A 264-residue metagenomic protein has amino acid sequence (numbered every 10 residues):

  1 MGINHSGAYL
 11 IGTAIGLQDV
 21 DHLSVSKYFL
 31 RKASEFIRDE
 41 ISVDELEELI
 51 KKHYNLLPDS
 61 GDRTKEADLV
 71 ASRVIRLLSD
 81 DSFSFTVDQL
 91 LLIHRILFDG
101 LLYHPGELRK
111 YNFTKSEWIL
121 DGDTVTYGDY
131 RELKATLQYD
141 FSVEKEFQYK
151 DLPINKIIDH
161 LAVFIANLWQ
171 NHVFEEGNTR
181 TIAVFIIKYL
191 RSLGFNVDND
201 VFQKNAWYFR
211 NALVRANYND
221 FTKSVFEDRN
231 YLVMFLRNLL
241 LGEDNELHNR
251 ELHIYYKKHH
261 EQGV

Functional and structural regions predicted by a protein language model:
M1-V264: FIC/Doc superfamily catalytic core
